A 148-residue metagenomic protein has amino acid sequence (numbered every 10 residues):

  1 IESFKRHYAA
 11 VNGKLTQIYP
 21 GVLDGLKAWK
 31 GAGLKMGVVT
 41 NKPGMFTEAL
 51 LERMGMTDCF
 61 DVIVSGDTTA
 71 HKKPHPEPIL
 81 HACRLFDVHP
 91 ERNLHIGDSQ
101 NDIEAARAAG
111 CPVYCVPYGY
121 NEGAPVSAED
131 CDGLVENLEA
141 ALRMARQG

Functional and structural regions predicted by a protein language model:
I1-K27, A32-L34: Metal-dependent phosphoesterase signature
R6, K30, P43-G44, E48-G148: Asp-based, Mg2+/Mn2+-dependent phosphohydrolase catalytic module
G37: Conserved glycine-rich Rossmann-like NAD(P)H-binding loop of the short-chain dehydrogenase/reductase
